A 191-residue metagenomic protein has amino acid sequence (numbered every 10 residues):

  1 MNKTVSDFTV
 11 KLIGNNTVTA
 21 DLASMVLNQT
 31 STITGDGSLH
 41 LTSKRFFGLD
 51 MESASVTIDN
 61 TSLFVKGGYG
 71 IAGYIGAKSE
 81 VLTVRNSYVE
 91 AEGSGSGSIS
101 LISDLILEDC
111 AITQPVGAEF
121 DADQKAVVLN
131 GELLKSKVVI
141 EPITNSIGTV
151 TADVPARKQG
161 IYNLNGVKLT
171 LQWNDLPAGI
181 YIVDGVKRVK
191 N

Functional and structural regions predicted by a protein language model:
M1-T144: A composition-driven surface/loop motif
T144-N191: C-terminal outer-membrane/trafficking sorting elements
